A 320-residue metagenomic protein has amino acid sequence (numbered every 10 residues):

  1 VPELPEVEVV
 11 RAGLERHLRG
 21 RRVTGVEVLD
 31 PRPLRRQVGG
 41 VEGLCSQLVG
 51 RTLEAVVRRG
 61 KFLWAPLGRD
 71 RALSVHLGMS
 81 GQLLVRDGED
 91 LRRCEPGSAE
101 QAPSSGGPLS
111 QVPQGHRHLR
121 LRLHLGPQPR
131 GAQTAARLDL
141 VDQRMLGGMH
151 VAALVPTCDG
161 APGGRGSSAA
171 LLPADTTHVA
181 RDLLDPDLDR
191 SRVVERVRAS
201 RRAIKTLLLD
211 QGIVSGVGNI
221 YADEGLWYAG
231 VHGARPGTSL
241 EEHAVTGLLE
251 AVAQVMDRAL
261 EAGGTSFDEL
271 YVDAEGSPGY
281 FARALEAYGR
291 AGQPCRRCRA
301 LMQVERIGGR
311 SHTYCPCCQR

Functional and structural regions predicted by a protein language model:
V1-R320: Structured catalytic/nucleic-acid-binding cores of DNA maintenance enzymes
